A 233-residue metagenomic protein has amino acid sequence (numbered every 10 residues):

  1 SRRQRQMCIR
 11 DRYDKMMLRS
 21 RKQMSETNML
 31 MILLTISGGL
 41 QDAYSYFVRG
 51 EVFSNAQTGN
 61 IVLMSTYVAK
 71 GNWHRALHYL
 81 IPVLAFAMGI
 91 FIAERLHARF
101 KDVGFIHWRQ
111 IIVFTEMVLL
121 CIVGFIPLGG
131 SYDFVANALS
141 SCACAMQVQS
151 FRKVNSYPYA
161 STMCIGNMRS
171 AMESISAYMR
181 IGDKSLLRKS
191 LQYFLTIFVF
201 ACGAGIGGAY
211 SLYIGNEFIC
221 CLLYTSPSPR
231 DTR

Functional and structural regions predicted by a protein language model:
S1-D11, Y224-R233: Single conserved hydrophobic/aromatic residue that forms the stacking wall/gate of nucleotide- or nucleobase-binding
Y13-S226: Alpha-helical transmembrane segments of multi-pass membrane proteins
